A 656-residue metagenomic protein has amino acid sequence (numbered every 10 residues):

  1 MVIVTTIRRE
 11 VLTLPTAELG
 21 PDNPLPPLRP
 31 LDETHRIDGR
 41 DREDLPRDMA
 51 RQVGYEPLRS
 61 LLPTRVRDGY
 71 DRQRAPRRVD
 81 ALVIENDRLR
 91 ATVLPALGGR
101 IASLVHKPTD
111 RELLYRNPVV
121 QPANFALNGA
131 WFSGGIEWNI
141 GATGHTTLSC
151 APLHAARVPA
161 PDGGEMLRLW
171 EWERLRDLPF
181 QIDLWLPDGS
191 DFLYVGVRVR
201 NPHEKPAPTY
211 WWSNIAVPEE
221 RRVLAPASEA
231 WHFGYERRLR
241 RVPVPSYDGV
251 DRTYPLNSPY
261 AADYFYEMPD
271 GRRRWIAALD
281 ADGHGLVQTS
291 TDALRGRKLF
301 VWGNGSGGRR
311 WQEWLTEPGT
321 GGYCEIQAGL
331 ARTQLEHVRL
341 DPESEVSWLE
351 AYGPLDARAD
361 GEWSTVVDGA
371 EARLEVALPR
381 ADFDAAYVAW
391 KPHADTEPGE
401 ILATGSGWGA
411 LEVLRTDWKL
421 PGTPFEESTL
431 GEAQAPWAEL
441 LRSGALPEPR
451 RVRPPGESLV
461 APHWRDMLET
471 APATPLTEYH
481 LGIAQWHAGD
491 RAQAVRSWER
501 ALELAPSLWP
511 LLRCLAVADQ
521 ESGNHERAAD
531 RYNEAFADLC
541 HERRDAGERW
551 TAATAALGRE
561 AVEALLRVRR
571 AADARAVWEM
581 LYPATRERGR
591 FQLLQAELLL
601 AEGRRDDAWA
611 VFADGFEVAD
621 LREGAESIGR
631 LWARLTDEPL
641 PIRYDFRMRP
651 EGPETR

Functional and structural regions predicted by a protein language model:
V2-D48, L82, D191, K205-V338 (+2 more regions): A contiguous, surface-exposed recognition patch within enzymatic or periplasmic domains that forms
V2-Y55, A81-P152: Acidic-aromatic substrate-binding/catalytic surfaces of carbohydrate-active enzymes
D44-E85, I136-S190, R221, G307-E336: Extended, loop-rich substrate-binding clefts of extracytoplasmic carbohydrate-active enzymes
D71-Q73, A91-T109, L169-E220, A225-E229 (+1 more regions): Acidic, contiguous internal or C-terminal segments within carbohydrate-active enzymes that form a structured patch used
L82-D87, V93, V197, R339-D356: Short Pro-Gly-centered flexible turn/kink motifs
L476, P510, A552-A556, R590: Start-of-helix register in tetratricopeptide repeats
